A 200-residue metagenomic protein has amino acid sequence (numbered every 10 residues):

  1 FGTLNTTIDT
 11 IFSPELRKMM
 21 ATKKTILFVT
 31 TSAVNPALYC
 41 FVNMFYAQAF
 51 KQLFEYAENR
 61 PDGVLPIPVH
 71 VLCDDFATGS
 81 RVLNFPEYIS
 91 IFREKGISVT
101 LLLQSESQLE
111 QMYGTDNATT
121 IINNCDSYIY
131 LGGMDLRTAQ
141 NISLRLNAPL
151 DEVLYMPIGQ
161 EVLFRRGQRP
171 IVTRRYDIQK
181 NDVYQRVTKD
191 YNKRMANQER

Functional and structural regions predicted by a protein language model:
F1-I97, Q140, A148-P157, E161-V172 (+1 more regions): P-loop NTPase motor domains
L27, T100, Y128-I129: Hydrophobic/aromatic beta-strand patches that form the interior of the parallel beta-sheet core in alpha/beta enzyme
A33-N35, S105-L109, M134-T138, Q168-P170 (+1 more regions): Conserved nucleotide-binding/hydrolysis micro-motifs of P-loop NTPases
F92-M112: Sensor-1/coupling segment of RecA-like P-loop NTPase cores
L109-I122: Short regulatory helix/loop adjacent to the ATP-binding pocket of P-loop NTPases
T120-N123, L136, Q140: Phosphate-binding/switch region of NTP-binding enzymes
S127-D135: Conserved AAA+ ATPase "SRH/arginine-finger" region at the nucleotide-binding site
D177-N197: C-terminal alpha-helical "lid" subdomain
